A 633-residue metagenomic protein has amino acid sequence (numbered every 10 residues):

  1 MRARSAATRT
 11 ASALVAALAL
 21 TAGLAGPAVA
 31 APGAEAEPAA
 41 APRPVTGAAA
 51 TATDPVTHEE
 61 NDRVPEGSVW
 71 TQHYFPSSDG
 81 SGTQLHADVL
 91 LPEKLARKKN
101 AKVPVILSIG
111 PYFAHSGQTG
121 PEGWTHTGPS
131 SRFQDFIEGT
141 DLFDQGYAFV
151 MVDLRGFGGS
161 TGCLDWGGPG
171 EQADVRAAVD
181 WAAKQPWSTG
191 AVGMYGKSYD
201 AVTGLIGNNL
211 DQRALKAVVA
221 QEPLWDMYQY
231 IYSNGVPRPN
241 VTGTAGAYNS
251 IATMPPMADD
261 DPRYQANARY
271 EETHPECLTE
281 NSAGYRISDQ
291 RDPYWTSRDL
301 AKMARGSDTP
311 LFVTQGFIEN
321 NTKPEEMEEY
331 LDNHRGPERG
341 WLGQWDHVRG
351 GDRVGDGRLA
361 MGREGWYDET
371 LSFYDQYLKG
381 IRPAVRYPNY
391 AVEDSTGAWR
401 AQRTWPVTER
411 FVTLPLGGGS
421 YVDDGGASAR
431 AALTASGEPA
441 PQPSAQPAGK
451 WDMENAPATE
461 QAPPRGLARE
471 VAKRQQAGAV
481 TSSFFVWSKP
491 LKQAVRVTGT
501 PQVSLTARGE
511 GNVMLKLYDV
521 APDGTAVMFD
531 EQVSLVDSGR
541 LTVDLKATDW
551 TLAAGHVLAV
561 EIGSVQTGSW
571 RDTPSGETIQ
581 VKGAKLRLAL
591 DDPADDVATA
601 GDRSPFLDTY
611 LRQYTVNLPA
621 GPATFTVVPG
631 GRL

Functional and structural regions predicted by a protein language model:
M1-A36: Secretory targeting and sorting signals
P42-G47, V56-E60, P76, H115-Q118 (+5 more regions): Accessory cap/linker subdomain of secreted extracellular hydrolases
P44-V45, T57, R358-L633: C-terminal, loop-rich substrate-recognition/catalytic regions characterized by aromatic stacking residues
D54-A101: N-terminal cap/lid segment of alpha/beta-hydrolase-fold proteins
D88-Y147, V152-R155, W166: N-terminal cap/lid subdomain of alpha/beta-hydrolase-fold enzymes
W166-Q185: Alpha/beta-hydrolase active-site loop
P186-S198: Alpha/beta-hydrolase fold nucleophile elbow
S307, V313-Q315: Short beta-strand/loop motif that positions the catalytic acidic residue of the alpha/beta-hydrolase fold
